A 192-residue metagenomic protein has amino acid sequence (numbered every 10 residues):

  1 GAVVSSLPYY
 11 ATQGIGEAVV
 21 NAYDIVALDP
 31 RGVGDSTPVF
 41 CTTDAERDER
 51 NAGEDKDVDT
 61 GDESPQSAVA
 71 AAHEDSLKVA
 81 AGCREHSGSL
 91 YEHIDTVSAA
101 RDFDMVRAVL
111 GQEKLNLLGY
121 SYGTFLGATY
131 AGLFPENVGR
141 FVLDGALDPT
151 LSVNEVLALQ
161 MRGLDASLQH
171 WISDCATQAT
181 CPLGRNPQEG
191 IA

Functional and structural regions predicted by a protein language model:
G1-A192: Gly/Pro-rich cap/lid or specificity-loop segments adjacent to the active site
